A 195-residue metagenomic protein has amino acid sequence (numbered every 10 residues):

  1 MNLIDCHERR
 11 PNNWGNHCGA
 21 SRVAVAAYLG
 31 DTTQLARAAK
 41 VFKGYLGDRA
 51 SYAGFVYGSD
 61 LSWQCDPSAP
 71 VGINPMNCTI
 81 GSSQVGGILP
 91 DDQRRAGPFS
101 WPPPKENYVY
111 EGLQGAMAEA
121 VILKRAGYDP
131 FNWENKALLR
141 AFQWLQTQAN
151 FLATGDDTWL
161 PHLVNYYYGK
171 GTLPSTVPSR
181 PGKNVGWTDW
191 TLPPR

Functional and structural regions predicted by a protein language model:
M1-A126: Aromatic-lined, polymer-binding surfaces characteristic of secreted/periplasmic polysaccharide-degrading enzymes
P104-K105, R125, D129-R195: CBM-like carbohydrate-recognition segments
